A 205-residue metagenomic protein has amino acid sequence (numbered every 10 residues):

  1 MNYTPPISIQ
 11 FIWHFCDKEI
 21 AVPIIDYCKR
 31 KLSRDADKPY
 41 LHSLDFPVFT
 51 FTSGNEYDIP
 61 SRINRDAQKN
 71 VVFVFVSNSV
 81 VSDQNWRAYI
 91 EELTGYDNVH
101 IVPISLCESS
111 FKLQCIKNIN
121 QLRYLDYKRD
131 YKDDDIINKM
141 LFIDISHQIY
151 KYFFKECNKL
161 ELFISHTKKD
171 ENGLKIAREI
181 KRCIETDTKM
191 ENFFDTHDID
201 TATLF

Functional and structural regions predicted by a protein language model:
M1-F75, T94-N98, I136-F205: Conserved N-terminal substructure of TIR/SEFIR domains
K69-S110: Amphipathic helical hotspot of TIR/SEFIR-family domains
Q84-A88, I116, A177: Short amphipathic alpha-helical segments
P103, R123-D126, F194: Structural signal for conserved beta-strand scaffold positions within catalytic alpha/beta enzyme cores
E108-S110, Y131, I199: Residue-level detector of flexible, active-site-proximal loop/helix-junction positions within diverse enzyme catalytic
S109-L122: Glycine-rich, charge-decorated loop segments at or immediately adjacent to ligand/cofactor-binding or catalytic sites
N120-I136: Short secondary-structure boundary motifs at beta->alpha junctions and helix caps
